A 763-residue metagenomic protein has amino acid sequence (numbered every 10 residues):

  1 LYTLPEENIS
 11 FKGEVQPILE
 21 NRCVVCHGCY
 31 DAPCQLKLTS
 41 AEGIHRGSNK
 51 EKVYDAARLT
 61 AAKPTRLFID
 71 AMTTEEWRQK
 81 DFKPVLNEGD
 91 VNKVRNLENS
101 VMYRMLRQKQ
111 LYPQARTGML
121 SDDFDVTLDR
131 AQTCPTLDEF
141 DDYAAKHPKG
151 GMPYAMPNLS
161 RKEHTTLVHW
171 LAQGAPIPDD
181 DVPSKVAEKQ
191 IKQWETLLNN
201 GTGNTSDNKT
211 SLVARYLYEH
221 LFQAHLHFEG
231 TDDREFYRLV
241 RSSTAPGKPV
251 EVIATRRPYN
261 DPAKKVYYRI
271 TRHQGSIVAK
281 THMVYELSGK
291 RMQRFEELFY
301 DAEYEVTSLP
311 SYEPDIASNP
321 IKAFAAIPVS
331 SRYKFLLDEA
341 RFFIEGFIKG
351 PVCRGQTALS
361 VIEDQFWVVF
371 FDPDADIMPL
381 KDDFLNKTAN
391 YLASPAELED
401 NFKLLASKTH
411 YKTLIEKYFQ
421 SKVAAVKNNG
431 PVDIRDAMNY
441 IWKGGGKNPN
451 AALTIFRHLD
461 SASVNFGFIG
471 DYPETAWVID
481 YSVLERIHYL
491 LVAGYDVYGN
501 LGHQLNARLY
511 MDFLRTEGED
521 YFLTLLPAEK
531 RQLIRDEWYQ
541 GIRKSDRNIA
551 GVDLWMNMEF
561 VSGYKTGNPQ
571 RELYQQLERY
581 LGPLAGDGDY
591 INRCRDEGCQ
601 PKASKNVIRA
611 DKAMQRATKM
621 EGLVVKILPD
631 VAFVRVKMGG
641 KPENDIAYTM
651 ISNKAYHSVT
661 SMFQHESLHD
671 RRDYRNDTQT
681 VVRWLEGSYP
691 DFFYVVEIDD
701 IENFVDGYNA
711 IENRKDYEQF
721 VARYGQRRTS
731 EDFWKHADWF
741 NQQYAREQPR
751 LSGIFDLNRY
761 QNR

Functional and structural regions predicted by a protein language model:
L1-R763: Aromatic- and Gly/Pro-enriched helix-to-coil junctions and flexible linker segments
